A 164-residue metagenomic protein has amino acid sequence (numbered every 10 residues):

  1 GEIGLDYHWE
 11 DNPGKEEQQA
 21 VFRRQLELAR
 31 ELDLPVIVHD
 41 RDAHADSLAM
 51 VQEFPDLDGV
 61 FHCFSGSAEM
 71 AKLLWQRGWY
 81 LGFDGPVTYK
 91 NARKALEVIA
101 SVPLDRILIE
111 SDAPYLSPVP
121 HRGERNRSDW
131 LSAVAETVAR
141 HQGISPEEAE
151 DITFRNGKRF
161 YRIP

Functional and structural regions predicted by a protein language model:
G1-L5, Y80-G82: Metal-coordinating catalytic core of metallo-dependent amide/deamination hydrolases
E2, A29, H62, L74 (+3 more regions): Divalent metal-coordination and catalytic microenvironments
G4-D6, T88, P114, F154: Catalytic metal-binding/acid-base residues of hydrolase active sites
D6-P13, L116-H121: A short acidic, helix-capping loop that chelates divalent metal ions and anchors anionic groups
N12-R23, R41, R125-S132, E147 (+1 more regions): Non-membrane alpha-helical structural segments and their capping/turn regions in soluble enzymes
G14-L108: Catalytic pocket-lining loop regions of alpha/beta-barrel enzymes, especially the amidohydrolase/enolase/GH5 lineages
L28, L131-P164: Mid-to-C-terminal alpha-helical segments outside catalytic/metal-binding sites
D105-R127: Short acidic/histidine-rich active-site segments
